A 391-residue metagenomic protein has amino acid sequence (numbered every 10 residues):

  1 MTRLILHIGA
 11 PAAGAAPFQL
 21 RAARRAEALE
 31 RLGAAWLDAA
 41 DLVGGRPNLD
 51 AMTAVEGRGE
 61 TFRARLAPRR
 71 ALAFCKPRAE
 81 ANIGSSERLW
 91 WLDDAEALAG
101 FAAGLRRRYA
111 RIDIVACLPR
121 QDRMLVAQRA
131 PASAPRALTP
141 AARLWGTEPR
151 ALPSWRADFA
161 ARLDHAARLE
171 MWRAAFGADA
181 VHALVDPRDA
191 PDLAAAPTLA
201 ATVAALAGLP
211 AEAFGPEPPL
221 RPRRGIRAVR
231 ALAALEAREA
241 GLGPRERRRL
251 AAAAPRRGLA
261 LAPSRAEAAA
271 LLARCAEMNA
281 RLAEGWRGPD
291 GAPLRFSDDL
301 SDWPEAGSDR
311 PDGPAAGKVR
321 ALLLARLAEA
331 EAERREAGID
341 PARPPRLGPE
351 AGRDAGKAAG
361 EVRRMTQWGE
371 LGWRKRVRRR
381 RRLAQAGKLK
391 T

Functional and structural regions predicted by a protein language model:
M1-T391: Anion-recognition interface
